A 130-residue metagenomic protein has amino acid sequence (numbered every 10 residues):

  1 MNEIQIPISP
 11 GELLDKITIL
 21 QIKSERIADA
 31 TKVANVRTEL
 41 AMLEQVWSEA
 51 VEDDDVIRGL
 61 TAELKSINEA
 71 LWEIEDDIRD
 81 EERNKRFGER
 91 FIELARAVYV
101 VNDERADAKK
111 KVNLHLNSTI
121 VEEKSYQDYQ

Functional and structural regions predicted by a protein language model:
M1-Q130: Extended, charge-rich alpha-helical interface modules
